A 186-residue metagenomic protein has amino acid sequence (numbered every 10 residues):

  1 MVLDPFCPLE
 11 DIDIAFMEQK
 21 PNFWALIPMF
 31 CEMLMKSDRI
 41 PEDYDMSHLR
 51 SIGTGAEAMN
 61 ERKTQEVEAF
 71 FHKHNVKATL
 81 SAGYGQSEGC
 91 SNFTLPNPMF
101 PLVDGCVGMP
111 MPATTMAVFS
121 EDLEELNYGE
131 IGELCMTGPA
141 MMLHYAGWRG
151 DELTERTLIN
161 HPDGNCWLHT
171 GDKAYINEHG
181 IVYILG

Functional and structural regions predicted by a protein language model:
M1-Q19, F30: ATP-dependent adenylate-forming carboxylate-activation enzymes
D11, R62, N177: Residues that form or flank phosphate/diphosphate-binding pockets in enzymes that use nucleotide phosphates
F16, P21-L26, M35-T115: Gly/Ser/Thr-rich phosphate-binding loop
F16, W24-I27, L123, D172 (+1 more regions): Residue-level signal for inorganic ion chemistry
M29-C31, M59, M141: Alpha-helix capping/helix-boundary segments
A117-V118, Y175: Hydrophobic beta-strand positions
E125-G129, E133-G186: Conserved ATP-binding/catalytic segment of the ANL
